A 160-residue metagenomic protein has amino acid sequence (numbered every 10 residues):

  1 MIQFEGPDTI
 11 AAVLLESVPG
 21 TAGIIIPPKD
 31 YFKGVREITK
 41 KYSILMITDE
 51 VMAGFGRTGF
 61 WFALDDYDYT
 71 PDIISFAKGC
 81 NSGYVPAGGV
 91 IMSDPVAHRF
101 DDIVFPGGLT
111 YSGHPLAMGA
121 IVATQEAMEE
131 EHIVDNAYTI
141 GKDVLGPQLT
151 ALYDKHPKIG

Functional and structural regions predicted by a protein language model:
M1-G160: Conserved N-terminal phosphate-binding loop of PLP-dependent enzymes in the Aspartate aminotransferase
